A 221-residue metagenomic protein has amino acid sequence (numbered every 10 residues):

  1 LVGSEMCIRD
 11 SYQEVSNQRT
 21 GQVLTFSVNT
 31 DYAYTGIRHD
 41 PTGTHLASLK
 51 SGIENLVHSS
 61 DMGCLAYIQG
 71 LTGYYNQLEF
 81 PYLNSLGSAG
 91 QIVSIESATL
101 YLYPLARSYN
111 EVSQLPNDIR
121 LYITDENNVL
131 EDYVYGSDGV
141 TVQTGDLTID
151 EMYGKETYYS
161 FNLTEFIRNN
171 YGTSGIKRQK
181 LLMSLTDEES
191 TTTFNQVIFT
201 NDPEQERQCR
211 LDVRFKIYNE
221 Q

Functional and structural regions predicted by a protein language model:
S4-Q221: Secreted, disulfide-rich extracellular signaling modules
